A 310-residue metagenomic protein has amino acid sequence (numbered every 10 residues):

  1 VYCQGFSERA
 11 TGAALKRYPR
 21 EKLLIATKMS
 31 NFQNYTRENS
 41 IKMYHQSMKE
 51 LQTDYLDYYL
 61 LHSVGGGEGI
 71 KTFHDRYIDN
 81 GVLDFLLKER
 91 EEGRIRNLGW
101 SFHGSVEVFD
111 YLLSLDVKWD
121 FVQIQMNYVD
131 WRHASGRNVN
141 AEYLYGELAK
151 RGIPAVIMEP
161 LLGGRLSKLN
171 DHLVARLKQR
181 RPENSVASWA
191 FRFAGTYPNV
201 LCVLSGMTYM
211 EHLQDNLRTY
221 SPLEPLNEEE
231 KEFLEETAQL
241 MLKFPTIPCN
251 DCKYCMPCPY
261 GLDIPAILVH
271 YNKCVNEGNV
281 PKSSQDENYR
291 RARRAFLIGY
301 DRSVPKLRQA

Functional and structural regions predicted by a protein language model:
V1-L23, D54, F85, E91: N-terminal binding-site loop/beta-alpha segment at the start of enzyme catalytic domains that lines or forms
V1-Y2, R96-W100, C202-L204: Short catalytic-loop micro-motif centered on adjacent basic/acidic residues
Y2-R9, S101-G104, L161: Short, solvent-exposed turn/loop segments enriched in Gly/Ser/Thr/Pro and often Arg
S7-T11, S105-D110, L213: Short, well-ordered alpha-helical microsegments
L15, L115-K118, Y143-A310: Structured C-terminal cap/extension of enzyme domains
L23-I25, L98, A155, V203: Hydrophobic/aromatic residues located in beta-strands of well-ordered beta-sheets within soluble catalytic
M29-S30, Q125-V129, L161, R192-F193: Active-site PLP-lysine loop of aminotransferase-like
N34-V156, H172, R181-P182, T196: Glycine/proline-rich, positively charged, aromatic-decorated active-site loop/lid region on the catalytic face
